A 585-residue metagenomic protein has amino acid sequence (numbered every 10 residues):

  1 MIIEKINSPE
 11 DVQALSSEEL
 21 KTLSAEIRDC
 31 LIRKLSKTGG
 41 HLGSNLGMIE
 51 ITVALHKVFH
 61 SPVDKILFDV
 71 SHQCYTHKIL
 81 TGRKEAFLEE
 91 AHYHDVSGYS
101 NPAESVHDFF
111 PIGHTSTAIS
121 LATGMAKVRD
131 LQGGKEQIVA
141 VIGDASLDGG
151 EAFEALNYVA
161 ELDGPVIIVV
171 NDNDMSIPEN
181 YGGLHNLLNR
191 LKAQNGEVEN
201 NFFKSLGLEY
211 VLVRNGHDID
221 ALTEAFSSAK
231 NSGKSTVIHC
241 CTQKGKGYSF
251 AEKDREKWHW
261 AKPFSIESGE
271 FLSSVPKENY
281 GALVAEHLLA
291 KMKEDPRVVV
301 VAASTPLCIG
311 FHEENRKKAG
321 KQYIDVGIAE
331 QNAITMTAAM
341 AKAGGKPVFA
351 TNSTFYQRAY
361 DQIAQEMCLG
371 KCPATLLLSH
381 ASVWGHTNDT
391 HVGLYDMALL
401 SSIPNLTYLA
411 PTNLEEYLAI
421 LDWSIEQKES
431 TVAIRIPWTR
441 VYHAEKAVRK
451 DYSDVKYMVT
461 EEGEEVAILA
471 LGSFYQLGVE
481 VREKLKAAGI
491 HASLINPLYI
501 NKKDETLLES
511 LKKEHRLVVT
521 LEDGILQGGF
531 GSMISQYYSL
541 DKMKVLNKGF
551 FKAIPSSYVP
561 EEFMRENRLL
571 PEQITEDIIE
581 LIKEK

Functional and structural regions predicted by a protein language model:
M1-L80, N215: N-terminal amphipathic, basic-rich helices that act as targeting or association modules
E19-C30, R83-E104, A303-K318, A444-K450 (+1 more regions): Acidic-glycine-rich active-site phosphate/pyrophosphate-binding loop
D29-S36, D95-P111, G133-V139, E313-I324 (+4 more regions): Glycine/charged-rich beta-loop-alpha catalytic/anionic-binding loops adjacent to active sites
H41-L162, R297-V298, A303, H312-E313: Cofactor-binding active-site loop characterized by glycine-rich and histidine/acidic residues
K65, Y248-Y356, Q362-C372, A470-G472 (+1 more regions): Non-catalytic terminal/interface segments that mediate subunit docking, oligomerization, and allosteric communication
A86-V96, E161-M175, C368-H380: A glycine-rich helix N-cap at a beta->alpha junction
D108-K277, G281-A282, E286, L406-H515: Glycine-rich ThDP/TPP pyrophosphate-binding loop and its adjacent helix/strand module within ThDP-dependent enzymes
P263, G269-S274, G385-T387, T407 (+2 more regions): Peripheral docking tails and interdomain loops at the edges of cofactor- or intermediate-handling domains
